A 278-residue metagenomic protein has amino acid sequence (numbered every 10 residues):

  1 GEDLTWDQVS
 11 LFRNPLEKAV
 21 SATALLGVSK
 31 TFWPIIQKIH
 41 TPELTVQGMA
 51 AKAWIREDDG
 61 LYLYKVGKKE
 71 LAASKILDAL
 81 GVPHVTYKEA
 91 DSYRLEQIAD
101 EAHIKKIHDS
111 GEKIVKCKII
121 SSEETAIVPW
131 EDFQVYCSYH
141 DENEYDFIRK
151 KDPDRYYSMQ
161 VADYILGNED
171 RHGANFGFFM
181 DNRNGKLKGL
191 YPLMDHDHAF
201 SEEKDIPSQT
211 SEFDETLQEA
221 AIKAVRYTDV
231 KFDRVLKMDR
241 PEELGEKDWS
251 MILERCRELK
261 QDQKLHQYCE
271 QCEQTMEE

Functional and structural regions predicted by a protein language model:
G1-N168, G177-E278: Phosphate/dinucleotide-binding and metal-coordinating scaffold of catalytic cores in nucleotide-dependent enzymes
